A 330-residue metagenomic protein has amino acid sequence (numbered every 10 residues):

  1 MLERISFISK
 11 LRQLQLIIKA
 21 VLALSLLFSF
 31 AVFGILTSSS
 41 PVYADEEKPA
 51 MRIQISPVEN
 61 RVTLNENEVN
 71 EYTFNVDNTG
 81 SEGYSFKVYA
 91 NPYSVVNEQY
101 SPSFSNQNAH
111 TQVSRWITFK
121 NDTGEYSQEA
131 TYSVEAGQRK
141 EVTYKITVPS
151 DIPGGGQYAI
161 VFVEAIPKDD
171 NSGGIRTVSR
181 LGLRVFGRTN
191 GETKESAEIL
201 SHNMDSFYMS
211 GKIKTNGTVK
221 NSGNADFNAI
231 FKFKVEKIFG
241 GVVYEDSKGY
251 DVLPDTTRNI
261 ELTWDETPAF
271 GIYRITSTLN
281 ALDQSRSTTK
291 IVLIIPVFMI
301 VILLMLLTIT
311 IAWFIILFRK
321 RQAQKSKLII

Functional and structural regions predicted by a protein language model:
E47-E71, L200, M204-M209: N-terminal edge beta-strand
A50-P57, E82-Y144, I230-F231, K237-G240: Surface-exposed binding patches on compact interaction domains or structured appendages
S56, N67-T73, K140-V142, G154-I160 (+2 more regions): Short, solvent-exposed loop/turn segments enriched in Ser/Thr/Gly
N60-T63, Q128-V134, V148, S247-V252 (+2 more regions): Beta-strand-rich interaction surfaces with strong enrichment in secreted/lumenal proteins
N67-Y72, Y132-K145, L253-T263: Short Pro-Gly-centered flexible turn/kink motifs
E82-V113, E141, T147-E192, E266-I300: Terminal connector regions
G191-V301: Membrane-proximal extracellular "stem/stalk" segments of glycoproteins immediately N-terminal to a transmembrane helix
Q322-I330: Cytoplasmic C-terminal tails of single-pass
